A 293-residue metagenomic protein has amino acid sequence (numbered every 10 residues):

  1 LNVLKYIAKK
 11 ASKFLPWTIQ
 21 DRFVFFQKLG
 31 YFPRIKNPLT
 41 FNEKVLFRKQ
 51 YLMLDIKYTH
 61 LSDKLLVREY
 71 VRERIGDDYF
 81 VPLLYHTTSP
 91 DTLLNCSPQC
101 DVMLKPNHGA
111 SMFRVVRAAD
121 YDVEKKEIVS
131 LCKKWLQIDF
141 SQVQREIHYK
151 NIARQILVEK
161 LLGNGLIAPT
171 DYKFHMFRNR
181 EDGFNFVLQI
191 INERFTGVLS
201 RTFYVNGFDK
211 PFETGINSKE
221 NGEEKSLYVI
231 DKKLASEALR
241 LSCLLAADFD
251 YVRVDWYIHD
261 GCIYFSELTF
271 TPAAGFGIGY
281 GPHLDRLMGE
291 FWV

Functional and structural regions predicted by a protein language model:
L1-L52: Membrane-proximal basic amphipathic "stem/tether" segments
K10, P98, E124-S218: Phosphate-binding site of ATP-dependent enzymes
L39-R117, L131-I147, Q155: A conserved helix-loop-beta module that forms one wall/lid of the active-site cleft in ATP-utilizing catalytic domains
T88-P90, H108-S111, G163-G165, F177-D182 (+4 more regions): Short, solvent-exposed loop/turn segments at secondary-structure junctions
V102, F186, V252, Y264-S266: Protein kinase-like catalytic core scaffold
V115-Y121, F177: Short beta-strand-to-turn element immediately C-terminal to the catalytic PLP-Schiff-base lysine in fold type I
K150-I156, R201-I263: A long amphipathic alpha-helix within ATP-dependent nucleotide-binding catalytic cores
K233, R240, I258-V293: C-terminal active-site "lid" helix and adjoining low-complexity regulatory extension at the edge of ATP-using catalytic
